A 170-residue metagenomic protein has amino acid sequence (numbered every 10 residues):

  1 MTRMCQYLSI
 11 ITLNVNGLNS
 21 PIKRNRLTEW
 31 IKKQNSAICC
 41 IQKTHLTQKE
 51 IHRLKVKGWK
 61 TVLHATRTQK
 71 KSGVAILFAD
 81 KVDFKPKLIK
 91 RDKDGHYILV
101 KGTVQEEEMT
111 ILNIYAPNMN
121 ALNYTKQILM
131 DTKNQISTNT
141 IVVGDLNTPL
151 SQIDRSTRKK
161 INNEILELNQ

Functional and structural regions predicted by a protein language model:
M1-Q170: A shared catalytic/ligand-binding motif for oxyanion handling
